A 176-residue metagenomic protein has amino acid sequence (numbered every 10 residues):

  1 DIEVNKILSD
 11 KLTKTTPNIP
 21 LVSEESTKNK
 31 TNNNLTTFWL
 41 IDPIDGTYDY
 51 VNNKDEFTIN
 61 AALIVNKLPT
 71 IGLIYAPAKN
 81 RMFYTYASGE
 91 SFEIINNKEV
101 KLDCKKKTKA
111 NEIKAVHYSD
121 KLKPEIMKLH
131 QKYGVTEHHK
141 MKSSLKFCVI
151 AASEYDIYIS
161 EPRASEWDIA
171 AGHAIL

Functional and structural regions predicted by a protein language model:
D1, L12, L21, T47 (+5 more regions): Residue-level signal for inorganic ion chemistry
D1-I44, V65, K128-K132, C148: N-terminal subdomain of lithium-sensitive/metallo-dependent phosphomonoesterases centered on the IMPase/IPPase/PAP
I19-P20, F38-W39, I71-G72, K114 (+2 more regions): Structural motif
S23-E25, I95, M141-K142: Short loop/edge segments at beta-strand edges and connector loops that shape dinucleotide/nucleotide cofactor-binding
S26, I44, A78, P162 (+1 more regions): Anionic group-transfer/hydrolysis microenvironments
N33-F92: DPxDG-like acidic metal-binding loop motif
V100-K105: Short, surface-exposed loop motifs enriched in S/T, G, D/E and P with embedded aromatic residues
K106-I175: An extended, acidic
